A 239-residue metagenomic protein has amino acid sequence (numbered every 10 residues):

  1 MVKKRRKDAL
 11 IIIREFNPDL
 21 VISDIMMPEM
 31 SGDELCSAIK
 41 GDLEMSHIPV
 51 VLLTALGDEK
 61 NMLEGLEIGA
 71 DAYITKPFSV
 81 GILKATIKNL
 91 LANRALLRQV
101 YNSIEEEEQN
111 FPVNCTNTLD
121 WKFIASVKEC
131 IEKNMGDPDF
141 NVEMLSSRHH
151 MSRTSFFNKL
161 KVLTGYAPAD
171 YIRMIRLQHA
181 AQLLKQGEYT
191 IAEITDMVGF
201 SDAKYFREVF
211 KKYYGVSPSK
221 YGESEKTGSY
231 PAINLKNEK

Functional and structural regions predicted by a protein language model:
F16-I22: Active-site beta3 strand of CheY-like receiver
M27: Receiver (REC) domain active-site loop signature in two-component systems and cognate sites in sensor histidine kinases
F78-I87, Q99: C-terminal output helix
V142-Y171, M197-S217: Basic/polar phosphate-binding segments, predominantly the helix-turn-helix DNA-binding elements of transcriptional
V162-S201, E223-K239: Terminal helix-turn-helix DNA-binding modules in bacterial transcription factors
